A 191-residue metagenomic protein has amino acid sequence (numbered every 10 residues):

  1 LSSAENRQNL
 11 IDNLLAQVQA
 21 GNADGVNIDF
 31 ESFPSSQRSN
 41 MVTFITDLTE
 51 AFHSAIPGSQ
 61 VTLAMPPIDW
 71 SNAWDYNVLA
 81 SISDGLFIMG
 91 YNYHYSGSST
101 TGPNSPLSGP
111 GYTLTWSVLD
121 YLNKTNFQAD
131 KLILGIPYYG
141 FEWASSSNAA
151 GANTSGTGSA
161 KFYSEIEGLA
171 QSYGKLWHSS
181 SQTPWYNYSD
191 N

Functional and structural regions predicted by a protein language model:
L1-N6, T100-N104, S179-N191: Acidic/glycine-enriched edge-of-secondary-structure segments
L1-V26, F30-F33: Substrate-binding cleft of extracellular glycoside hydrolase catalytic domains
D12, F33-L169: Substrate-binding surface in catalytic domains of secreted glycosidases
G158-N191: Hydrophobic, secondary-structure "cap" segments at the distal end of domains
